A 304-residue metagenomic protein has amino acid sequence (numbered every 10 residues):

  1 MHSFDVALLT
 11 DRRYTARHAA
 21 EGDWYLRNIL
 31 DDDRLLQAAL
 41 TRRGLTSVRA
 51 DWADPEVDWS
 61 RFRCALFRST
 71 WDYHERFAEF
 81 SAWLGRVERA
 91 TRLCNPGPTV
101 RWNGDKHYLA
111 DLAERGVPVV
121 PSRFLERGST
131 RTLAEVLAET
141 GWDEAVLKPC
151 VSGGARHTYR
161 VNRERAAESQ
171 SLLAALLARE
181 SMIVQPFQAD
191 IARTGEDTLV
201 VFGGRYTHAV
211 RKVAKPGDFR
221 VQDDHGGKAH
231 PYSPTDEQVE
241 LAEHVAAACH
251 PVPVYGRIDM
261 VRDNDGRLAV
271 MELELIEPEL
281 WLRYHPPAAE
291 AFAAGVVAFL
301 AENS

Functional and structural regions predicted by a protein language model:
H2-A7: Extreme N-terminal starter segment of soluble prokaryotic enzymes
D11-E126: Conserved N-proximal alpha/beta basic substrate-recognition cap immediately N-terminal to, or forming the N-lobe
A53-F62, T132-T140, L173: Short amphipathic alpha-helix with an adjacent loop that forms part of the alpha/beta core around
F62-F67, T198-V201, R267-E279: A short beta-strand motif that forms the metal-chelation/ATP-contact edge of phosphoryl-transfer active sites
W71, A155, K215-P216, E274-Y284: Glycine-rich phosphate/pyrophosphate-binding beta-alpha loops
G116-A145: Rossmann-like NAD(P)H-binding beta-loop-alpha module
R156-H250: Phosphate-binding site of ATP-dependent enzymes
D236-S304: ATP-dependent carboxylate activation and anion-phosphoryl transfer catalytic cores that bind Mg-ATP to form
